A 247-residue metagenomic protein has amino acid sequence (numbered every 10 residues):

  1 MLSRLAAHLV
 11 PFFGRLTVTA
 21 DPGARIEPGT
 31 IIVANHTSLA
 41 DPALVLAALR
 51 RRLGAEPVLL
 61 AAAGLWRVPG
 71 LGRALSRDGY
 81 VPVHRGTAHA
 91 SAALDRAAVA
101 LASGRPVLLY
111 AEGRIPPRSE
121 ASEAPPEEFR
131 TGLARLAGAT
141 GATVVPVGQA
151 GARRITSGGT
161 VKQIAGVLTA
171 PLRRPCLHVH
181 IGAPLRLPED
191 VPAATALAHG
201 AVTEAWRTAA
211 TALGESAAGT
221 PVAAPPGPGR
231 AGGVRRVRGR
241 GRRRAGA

Functional and structural regions predicted by a protein language model:
L5-H36: Helix-to-loop junction immediately C-terminal to a conserved catalytic motif
E27-G86: Catalytic core of membrane glycerolipid acyltransferases/transacylases, capturing the structured, soluble-facing
G29-I31, G104-Y110, V145: Residue-level preference for the first positions of well-ordered beta-strands
A74, V99, R135-A137: Hydrophobic/aromatic ligand-binding patch that stacks against planar heteroaromatic rings of cofactors or nucleotides
T87-S91, P126-E127: A conditional alpha-helix N-cap/helix-loop micro-motif detector
A100-A134: Catalytic-site beta-strand/loop segments enriched in glycine and acidic/polar residues
A121-D190: A cross-family acyltransferase "interaction/gating" segment
A223-A247: Acidic, Ser/Thr-rich low-complexity intrinsically disordered segments
